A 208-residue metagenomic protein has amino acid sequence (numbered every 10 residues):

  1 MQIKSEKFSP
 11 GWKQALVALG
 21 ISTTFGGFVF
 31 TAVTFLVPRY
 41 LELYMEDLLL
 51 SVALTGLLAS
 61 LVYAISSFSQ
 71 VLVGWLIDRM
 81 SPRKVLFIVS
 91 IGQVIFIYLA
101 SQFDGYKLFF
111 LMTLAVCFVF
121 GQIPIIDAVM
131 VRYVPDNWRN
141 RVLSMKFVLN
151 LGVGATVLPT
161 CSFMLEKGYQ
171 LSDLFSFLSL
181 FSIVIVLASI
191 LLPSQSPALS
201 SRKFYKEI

Functional and structural regions predicted by a protein language model:
M1-S5, L192-I208: Intrinsic disorder in cytosolic terminal tails and internal cytosolic loops of multi-pass membrane transporters
Q14-F68: Extracytoplasmic gate region of multi-pass secondary transporters
F35, R39, D127-Y133: Intracellular helix-loop hinge segments at the cytoplasmic ends of transmembrane helices in 12-TM rocker-switch-type
L54-S66, Q93, A115, N150 (+1 more regions): Transmembrane alpha-helical segments of major facilitator superfamily
S69-S81, L165-E166: Helix-to-loop junctions at the C-terminal end of transmembrane segments in multipass secondary transporters
I77-V129: C-terminal transmembrane helical hairpin of 12-TM major facilitator-type secondary transporters
Y133-Y169: A late C-terminal transmembrane helix in Major Facilitator Superfamily
F163-S182: A membrane-interface helix-boundary motif in multi-pass transporters
